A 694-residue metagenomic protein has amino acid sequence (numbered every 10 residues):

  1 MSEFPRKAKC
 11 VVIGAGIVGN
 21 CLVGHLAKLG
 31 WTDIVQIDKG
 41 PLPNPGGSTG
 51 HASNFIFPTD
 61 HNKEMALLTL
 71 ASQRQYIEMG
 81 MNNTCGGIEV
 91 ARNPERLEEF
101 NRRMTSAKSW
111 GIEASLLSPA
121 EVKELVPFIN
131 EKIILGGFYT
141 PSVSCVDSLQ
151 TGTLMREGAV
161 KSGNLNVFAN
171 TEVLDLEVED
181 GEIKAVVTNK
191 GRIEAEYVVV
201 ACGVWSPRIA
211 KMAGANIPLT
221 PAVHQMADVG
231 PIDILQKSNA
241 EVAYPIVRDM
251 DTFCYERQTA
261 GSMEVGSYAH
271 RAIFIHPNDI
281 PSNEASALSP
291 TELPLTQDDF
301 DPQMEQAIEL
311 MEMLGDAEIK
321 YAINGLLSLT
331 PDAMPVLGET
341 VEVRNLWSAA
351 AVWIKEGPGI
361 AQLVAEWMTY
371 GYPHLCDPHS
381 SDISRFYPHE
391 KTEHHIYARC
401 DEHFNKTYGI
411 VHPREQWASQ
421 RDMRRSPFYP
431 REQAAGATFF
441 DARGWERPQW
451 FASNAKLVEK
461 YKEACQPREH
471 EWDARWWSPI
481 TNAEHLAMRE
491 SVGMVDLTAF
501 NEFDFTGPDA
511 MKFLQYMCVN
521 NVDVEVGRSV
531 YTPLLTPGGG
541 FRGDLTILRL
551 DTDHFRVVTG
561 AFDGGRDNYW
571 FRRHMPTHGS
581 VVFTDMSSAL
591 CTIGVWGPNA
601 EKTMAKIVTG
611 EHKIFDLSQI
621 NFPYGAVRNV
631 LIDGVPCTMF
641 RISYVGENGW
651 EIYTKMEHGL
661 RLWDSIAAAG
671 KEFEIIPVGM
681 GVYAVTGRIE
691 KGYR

Functional and structural regions predicted by a protein language model:
A8-V35: N-terminal Rossmann-like FAD-binding beta1-loop-alpha1 element of flavoenzymes
A27-T49: Glycine-rich FAD pyrophosphate-binding loop
H51-P58, E89, A213-E241, N501-D504 (+3 more regions): Central beta-strand plus flanking loop segment that forms part of the substrate or channel wall within the catalytic
A52-L125, D251-E256, A260-E264, F274 (+3 more regions): Dinucleotide-binding Rossmann-like beta1-alpha1 core, especially the glycine-rich loop that anchors the ADP
F138-Y197: Helical element adjacent to the flavin cofactor pocket in flavoenzyme catalytic cores
T188-A243, L375, G659, P677: Central helical "cap/lid" subdomain
D251, A260, I275-P277, S282 (+1 more regions): C-terminal catalytic lobe of FAD-dependent flavoproteins
C376, F386-R694: Glycine/proline-enriched, intrinsically flexible loops and inter-domain linkers
